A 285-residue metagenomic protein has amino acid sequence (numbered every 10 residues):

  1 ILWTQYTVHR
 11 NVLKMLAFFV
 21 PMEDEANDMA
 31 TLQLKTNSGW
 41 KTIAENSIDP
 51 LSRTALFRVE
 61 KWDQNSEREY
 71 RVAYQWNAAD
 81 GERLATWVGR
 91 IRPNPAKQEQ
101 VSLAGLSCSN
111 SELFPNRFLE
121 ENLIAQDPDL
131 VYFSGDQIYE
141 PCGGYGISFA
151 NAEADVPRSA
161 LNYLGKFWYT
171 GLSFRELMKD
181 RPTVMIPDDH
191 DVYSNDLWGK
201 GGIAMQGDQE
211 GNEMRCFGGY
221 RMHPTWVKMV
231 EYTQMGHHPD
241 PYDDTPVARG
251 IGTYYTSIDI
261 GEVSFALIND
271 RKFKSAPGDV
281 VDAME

Functional and structural regions predicted by a protein language model:
I1-E285: Metal-dependent phosphoester/phosphodiester hydrolase catalytic core
